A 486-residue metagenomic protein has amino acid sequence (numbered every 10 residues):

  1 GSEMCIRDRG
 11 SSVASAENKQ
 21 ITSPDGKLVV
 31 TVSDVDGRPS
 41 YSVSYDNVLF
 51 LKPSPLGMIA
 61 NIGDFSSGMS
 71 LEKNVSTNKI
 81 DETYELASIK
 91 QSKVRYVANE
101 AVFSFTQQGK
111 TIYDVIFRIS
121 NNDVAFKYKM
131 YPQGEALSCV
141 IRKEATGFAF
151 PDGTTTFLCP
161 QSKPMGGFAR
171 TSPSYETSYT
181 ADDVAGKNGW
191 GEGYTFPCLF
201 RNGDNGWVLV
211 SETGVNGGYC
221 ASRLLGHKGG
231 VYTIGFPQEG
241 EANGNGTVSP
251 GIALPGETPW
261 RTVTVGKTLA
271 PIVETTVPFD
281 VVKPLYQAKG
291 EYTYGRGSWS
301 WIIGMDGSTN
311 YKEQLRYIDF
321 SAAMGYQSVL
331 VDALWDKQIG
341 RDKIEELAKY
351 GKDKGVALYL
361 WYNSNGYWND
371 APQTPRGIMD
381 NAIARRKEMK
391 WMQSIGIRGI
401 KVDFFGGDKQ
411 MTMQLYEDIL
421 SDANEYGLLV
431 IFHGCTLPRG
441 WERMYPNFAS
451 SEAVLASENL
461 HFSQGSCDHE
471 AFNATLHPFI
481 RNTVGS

Functional and structural regions predicted by a protein language model:
G1-I6: Short, small-residue-biased leader/transition segments that mark boundaries at the very start of proteins
R9-S12: C-terminal segment of classical bacterial N-terminal signal peptides
E17-D280: N-terminal accessory beta-strand-rich subdomains and adjacent acidic, glycine-rich linkers that precede catalytic cores
R95, I116, L254, G290 (+4 more regions): Catalytic cores of large soluble enzymes that bind and process phosphate-bearing ligands
D114-V115, V248-G251, Y317-I318, L347 (+2 more regions): Generic recognition of flexible, low-complexity loop/linker segments
V124-K127, V329, R398-I400: Glycine-rich, often proline-containing surface loops adjacent to acidic residues and nearby aromatics that form
A253-M324, S328: An acidic-aromatic substrate-binding cleft motif
A333-S486: Aromatic- and carboxylate-enriched substrate-binding clefts and catalytic-loop regions of carbohydrate-active enzymes
